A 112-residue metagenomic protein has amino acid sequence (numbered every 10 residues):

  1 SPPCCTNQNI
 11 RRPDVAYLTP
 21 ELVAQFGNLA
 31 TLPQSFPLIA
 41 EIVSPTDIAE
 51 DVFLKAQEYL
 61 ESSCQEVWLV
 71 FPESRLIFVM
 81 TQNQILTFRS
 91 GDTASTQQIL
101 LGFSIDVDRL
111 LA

Functional and structural regions predicted by a protein language model:
S1-S62, E66-A112: C-terminal interaction segment
